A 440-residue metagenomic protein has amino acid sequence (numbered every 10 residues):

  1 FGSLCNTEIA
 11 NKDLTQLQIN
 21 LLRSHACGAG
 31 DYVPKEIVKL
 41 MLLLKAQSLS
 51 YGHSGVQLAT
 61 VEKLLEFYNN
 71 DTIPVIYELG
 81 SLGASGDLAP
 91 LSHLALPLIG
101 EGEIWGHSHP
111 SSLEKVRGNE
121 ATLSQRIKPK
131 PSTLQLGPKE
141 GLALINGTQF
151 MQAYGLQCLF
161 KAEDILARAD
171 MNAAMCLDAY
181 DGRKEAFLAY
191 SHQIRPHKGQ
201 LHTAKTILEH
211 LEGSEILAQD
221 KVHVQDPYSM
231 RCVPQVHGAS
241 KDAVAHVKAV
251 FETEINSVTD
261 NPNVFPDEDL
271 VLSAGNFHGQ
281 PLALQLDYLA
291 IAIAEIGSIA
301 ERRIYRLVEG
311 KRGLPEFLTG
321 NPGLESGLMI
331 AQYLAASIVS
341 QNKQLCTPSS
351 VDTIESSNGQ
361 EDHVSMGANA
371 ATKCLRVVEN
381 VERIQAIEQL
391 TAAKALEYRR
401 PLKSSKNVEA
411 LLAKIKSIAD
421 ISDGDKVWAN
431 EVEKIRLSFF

Functional and structural regions predicted by a protein language model:
G2-N6, S81-L82, Y190-P196: Conserved short loop/turn motifs at secondary-structure junctions
S3-Q18: Glycine-rich loop at the start of a catalytic domain that most often binds anionic cofactors/ligands
C5, G86-A89, L282, A300: Short, flexible micro-motifs
A10, L14, R23-G30, P97-F440: C-terminal auxiliary extensions adjacent to catalytic cores
Q16, N20-Y77, L96, E101 (+2 more regions): Glycine-rich, flexible loop motifs
I76-S81, D267, V271: Cysteine-centered functional microenvironments
L82-W105: A gly/ser-rich beta-alpha-beta helix-loop segment of oxidoreductase catalytic cores
